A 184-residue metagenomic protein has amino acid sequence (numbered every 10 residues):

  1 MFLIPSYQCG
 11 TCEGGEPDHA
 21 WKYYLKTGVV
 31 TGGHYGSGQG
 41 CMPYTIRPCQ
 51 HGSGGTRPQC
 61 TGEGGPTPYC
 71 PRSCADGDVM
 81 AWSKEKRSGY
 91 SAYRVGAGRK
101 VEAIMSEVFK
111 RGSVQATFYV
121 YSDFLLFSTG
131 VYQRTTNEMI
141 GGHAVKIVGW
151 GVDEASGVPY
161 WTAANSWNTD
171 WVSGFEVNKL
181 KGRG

Functional and structural regions predicted by a protein language model:
M1-G184: Catalytic-core signature of thiol
